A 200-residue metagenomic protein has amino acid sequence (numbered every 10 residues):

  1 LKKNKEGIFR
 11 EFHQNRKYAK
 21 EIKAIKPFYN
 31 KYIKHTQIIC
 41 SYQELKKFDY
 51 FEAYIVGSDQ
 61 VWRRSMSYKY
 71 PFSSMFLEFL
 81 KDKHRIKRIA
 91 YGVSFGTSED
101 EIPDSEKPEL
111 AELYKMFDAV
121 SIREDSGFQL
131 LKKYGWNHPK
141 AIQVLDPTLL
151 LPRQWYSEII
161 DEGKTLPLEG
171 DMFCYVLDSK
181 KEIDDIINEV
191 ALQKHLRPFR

Functional and structural regions predicted by a protein language model:
L1-E112, I160: Aromatic- and Gly/Pro-rich donor/ligand-binding loops that form nucleotide- or phosphate-bearing donor binding pockets
N4-G7, D125, F199: Small/flexible residues
I38, Y54-I55, A119-R123, C174 (+1 more regions): Short, hydrophobic beta-strand segments that form beta-sheet elements in well-ordered domains
I38-Y42, P152, K180: General structural signal for secondary-structure boundaries
L45-F51, W62, M66-K69, G92-L177: A nucleotide-sugar donor-handling region in carbohydrate enzymes
H84-I86, K115-A119, H138-P139, A191-F199: Structural alpha-beta junctions
K87-T97, G127-L130, V176, E182-R200: Catalytic donor nucleotide-activated moiety binding site of glycosyltransferases and closely related
